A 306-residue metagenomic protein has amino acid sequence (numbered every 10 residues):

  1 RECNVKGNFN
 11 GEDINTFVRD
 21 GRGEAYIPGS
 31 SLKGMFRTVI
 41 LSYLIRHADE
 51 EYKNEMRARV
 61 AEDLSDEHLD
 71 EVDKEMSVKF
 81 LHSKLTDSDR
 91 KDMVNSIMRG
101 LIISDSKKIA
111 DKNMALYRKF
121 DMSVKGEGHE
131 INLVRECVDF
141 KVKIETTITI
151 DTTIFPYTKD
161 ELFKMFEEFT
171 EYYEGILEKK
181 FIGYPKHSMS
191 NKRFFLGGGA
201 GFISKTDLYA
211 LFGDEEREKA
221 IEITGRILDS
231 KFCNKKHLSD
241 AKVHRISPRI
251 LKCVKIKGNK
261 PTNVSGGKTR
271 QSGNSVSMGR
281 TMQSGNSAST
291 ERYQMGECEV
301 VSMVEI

Functional and structural regions predicted by a protein language model:
R1-I306: Basic, Gly/Ser/Thr-rich N-terminal segments that form RNA-phosphate-binding interfaces in CRISPR RAMP
